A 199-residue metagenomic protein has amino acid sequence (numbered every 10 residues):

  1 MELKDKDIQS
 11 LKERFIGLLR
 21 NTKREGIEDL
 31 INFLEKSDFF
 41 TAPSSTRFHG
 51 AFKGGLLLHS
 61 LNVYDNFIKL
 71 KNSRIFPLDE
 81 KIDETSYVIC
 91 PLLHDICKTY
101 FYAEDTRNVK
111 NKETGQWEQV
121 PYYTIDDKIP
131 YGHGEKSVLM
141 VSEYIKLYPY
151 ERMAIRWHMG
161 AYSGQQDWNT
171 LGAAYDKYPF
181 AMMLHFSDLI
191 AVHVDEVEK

Functional and structural regions predicted by a protein language model:
M1-A42: Non-catalytic interface/linker regions that flank or bridge core catalytic/transmembrane domains
S10-F15, N66, K136-M140: A general alpha-helix detector
A42-F48: Short, flexible, glycine-rich and Lys/Arg-enriched loop motifs at helix boundaries that contact anionic partners
F48, F52, L58, N72 (+1 more regions): Divalent metal-dependent catalytic cores for phosphoryl transfer on phosphate-bearing substrates
K69: Aromatic- and glycine-enriched beta-alpha-beta binding-site module
